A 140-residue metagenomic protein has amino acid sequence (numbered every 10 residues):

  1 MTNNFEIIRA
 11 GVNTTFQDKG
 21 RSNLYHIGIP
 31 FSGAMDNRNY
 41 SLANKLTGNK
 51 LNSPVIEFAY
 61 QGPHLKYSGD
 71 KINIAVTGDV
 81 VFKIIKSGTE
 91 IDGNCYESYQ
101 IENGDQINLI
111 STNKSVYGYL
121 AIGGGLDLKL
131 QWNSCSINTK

Functional and structural regions predicted by a protein language model:
M1-K140: Conserved "landmark" site that anchors the functional core of diverse proteins
